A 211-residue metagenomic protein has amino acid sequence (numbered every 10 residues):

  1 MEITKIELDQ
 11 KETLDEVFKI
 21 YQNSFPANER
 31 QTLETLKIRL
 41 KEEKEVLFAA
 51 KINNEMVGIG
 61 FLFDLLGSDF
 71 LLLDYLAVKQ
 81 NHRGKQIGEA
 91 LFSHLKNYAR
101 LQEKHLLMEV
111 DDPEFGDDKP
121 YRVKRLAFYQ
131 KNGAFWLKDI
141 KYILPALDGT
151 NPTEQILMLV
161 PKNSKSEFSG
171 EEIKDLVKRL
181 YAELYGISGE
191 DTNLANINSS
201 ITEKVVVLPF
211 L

Functional and structural regions predicted by a protein language model:
M1-T35, V177-I187: Short amphipathic alpha-helix that is part of the acyltransferase structural core
F18, Q22-A77: A conserved beta-strand-loop-helix scaffold within acyl/acetyltransferase catalytic domains
A49, L72, L106-E109, W136-D139: A structural signal for short, well-ordered beta-strand segments and their strand-loop junctions that often border
V78, G84-A99: Conserved acetyl-CoA-binding loop-helix of GNAT-fold acetyltransferases
N97-P120: Conserved GNAT acetyl-CoA-binding A-motif
P113-K138: Conserved active-site alpha-helix within GNAT-family acetyltransferase domains
Y121, Y142-N193: C-terminal "cap" of GNAT-fold acetyltransferases
E183-L211: Long hydrophobic alpha-helical segments typical of transmembrane helices together with their membrane-interfacial
